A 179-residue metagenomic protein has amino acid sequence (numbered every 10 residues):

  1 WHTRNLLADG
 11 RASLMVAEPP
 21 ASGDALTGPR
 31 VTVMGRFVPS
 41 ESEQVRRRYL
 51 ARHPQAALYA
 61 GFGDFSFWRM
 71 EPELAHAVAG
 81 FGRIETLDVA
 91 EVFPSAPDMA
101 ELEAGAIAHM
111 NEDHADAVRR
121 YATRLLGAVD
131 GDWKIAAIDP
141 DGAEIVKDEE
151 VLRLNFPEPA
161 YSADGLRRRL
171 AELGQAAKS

Functional and structural regions predicted by a protein language model:
W1-L58, F62-F65, E71-A75, V151: Short, structured beta-strand-loop surface elements
L58-S179: C-terminal edge-of-domain segments
